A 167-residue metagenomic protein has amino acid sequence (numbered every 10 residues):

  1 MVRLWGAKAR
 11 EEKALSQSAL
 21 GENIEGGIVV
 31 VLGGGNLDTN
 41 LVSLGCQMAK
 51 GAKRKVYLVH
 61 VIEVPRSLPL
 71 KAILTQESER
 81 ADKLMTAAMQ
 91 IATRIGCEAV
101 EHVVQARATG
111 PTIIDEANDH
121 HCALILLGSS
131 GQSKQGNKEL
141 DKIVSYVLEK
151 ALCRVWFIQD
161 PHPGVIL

Functional and structural regions predicted by a protein language model:
M1-N23, T93-I125, H162, I166-L167: Structural beta-alpha unit
S16-T75, C97-V100: Small/aliphatic-rich secondary-structure junction motif
C46, I114, S145: Active-site phosphate/pyrophosphate- and oxyanion-stabilizing loops and adjacent acidic/basic residues in soluble
Q47-K50, N118-D119, E149: Solvent-exposed polar/charged
A52, I95, K150-L152: Short, structured coil segments at secondary-structure junctions
V61-E63, A106, D160: Active-site loop/turn elements of alpha/beta-hydrolase fold enzymes, especially the short glycine-/histidine-rich
L74-K83: A short acidic, glycine-rich active-site loop that binds or catalyzes chemistry on phosphate/adenosine moieties
L127-K150, H162-L167: Glycine-rich, Arg-bearing micro-motifs that act as flexible, cationic patches
